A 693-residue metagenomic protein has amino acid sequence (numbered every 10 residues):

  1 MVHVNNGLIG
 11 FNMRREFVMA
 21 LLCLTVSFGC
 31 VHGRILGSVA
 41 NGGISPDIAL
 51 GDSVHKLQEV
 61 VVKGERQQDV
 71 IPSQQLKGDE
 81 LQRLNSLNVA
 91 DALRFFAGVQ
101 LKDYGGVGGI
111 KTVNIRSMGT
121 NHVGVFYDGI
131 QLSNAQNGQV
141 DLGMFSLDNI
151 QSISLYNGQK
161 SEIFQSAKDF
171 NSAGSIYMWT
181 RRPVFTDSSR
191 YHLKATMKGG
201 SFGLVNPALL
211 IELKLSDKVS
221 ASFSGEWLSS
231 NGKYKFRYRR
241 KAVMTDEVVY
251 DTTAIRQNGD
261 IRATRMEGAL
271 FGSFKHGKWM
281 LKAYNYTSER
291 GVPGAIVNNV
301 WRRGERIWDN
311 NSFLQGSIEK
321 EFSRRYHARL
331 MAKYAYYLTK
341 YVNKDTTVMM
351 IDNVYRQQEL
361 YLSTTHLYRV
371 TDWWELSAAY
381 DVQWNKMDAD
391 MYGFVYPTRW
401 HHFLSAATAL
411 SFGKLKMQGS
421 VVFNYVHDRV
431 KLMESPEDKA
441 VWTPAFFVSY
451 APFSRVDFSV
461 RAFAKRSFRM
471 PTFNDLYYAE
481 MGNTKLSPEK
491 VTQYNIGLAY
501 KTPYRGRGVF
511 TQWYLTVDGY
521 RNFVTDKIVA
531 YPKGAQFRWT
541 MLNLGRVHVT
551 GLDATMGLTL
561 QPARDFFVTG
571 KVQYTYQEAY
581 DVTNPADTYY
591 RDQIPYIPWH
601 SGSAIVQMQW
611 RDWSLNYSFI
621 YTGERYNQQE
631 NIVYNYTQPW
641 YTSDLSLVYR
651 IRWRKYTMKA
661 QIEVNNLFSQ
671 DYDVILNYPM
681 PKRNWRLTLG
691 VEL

Functional and structural regions predicted by a protein language model:
V54-L84: N-terminal periplasmic "start-of-domain" segments of outer-membrane beta-barrel proteins
A90, R94-Q131: Extracytoplasmic beta-strand/coil segments of soluble accessory domains associated with Gram-negative outer-membrane
L147-K194: A beta-strand signature from Gram-negative outer-membrane beta-barrel systems, especially the internal plug domain
G203-S229, K241-E289, N310-H327, R369-L376 (+3 more regions): Transmembrane beta-barrel wall of Gram-negative outer-membrane proteins
Q257-R265, H276-A328, A332-E359, K386-M387 (+1 more regions): Flexible loop and strand-edge segments within Gram-negative outer membrane beta-barrel domains
R325, R329-Y341, F453, R461-F463 (+2 more regions): Membrane-embedded beta-barrel scaffold of Gram-negative outer-membrane proteins
K414, Q512-F523, L542-Y626, T657: Gram-negative outer-membrane beta-barrel transporters
D526, V568, Y621-Q628, L647-L693: C-terminal beta-signal and adjacent terminal beta-strands/loops of Gram-negative outer-membrane beta-barrel proteins
